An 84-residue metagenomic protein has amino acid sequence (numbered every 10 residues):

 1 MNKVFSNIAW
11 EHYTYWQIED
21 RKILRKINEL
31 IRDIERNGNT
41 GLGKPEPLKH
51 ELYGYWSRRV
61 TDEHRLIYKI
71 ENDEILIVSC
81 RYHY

Functional and structural regions predicted by a protein language model:
N2-V4, E11-R25, E29, L42 (+3 more regions): Enriched for short, Lys/Arg-rich terminal
